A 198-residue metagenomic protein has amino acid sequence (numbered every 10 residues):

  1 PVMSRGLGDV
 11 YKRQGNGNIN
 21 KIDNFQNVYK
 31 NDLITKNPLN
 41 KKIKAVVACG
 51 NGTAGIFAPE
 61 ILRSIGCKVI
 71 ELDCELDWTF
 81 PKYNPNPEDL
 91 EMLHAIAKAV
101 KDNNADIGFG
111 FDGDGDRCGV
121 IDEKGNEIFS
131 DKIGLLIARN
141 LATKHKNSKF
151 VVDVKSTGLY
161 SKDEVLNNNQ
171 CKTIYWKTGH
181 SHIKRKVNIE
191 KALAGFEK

Functional and structural regions predicted by a protein language model:
R5-N103: Gly/Ser/Thr-enriched, mixed-charge loops and adjacent short helices that form phosphate/oxyanion-binding elements
D9-N31, T35, K124-F196: Proline/glycine-rich low-complexity loops and linkers
G50-G55, G115-D116, S156-G158: Gly/Ser/Thr-rich loops at beta-strand to alpha-helix junctions that form or flank small-molecule/cofactor-binding
D102-G110: Conserved phosphate-donor
F109-D112, L193-K198: Short acidic/histidine-rich active-site segments
G119-E123: Short beta-strand-to-turn element immediately C-terminal to the catalytic PLP-Schiff-base lysine in fold type I
